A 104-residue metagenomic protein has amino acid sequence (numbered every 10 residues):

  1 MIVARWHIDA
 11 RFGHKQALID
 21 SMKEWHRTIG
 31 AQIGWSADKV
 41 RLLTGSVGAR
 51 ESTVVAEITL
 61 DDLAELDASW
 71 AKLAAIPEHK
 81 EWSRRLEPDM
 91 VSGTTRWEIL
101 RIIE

Functional and structural regions predicted by a protein language model:
M1-D9: Active-site-flanking beta-strand signature of metal-NTP-handling nucleotidyl enzymes and homologous cyclase-like
W6, L18, M22, A56 (+1 more regions): Hydrophobic pocket/interface hotspot
R11-H14, T59-E65: Helix N-cap motif at beta-to-alpha junctions
H14-K39, A74-P77, W82-R84: Short amphipathic alpha-helical segments
W35-V55, D61, E78-E104: Glycine-rich beta-strand-turn "strand-cap" elements at beta-sheet edges
L63-A74: Mid-chain, well-packed structural core segment of small domains
